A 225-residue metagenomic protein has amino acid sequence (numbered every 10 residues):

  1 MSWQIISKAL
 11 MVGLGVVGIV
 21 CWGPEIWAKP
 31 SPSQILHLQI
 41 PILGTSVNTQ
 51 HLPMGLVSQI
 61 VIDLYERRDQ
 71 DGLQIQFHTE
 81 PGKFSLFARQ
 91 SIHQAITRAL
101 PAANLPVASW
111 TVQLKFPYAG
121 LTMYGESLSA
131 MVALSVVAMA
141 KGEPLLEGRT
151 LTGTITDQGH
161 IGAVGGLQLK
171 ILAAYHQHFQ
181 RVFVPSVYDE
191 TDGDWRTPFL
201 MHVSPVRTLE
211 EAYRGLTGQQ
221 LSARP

Functional and structural regions predicted by a protein language model:
M1-M11: N-terminal Sec-pathway targeting helices
S2, G18-C21, E25-P225: Peripheral, non-AAA+ core regions of ATP-driven protein-machinery
M11-I19: Hydrophobic membrane-insertion alpha-helices, especially the h-region of bacterial N-terminal signal peptides
